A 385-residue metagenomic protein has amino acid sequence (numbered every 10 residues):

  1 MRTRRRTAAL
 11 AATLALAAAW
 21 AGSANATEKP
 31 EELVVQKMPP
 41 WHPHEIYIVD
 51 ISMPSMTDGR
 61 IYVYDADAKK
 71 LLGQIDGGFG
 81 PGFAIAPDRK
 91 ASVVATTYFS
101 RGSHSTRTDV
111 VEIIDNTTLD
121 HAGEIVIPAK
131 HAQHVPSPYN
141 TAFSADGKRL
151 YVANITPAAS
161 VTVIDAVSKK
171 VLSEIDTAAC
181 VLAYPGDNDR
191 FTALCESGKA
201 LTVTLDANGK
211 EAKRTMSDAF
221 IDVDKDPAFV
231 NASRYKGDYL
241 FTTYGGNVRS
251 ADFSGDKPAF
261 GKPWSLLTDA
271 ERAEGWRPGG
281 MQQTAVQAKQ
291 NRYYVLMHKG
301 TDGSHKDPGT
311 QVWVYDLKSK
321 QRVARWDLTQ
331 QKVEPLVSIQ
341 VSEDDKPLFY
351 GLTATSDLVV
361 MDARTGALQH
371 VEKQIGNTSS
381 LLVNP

Functional and structural regions predicted by a protein language model:
E28-L33, A68-I75, F79-P81, D120-A132 (+5 more regions): A short beta-strand motif characteristic of beta-propeller blades
K29-M38, G77-D88, A132-A142, T177-N188 (+4 more regions): Repeated scaffold domains used in trafficking and secretory/extracellular systems, primarily beta-propellers
P40-M53, V94-T108, V295-G309: Short, conserved, GDST-rich strand-edge loop motifs in beta-rich repeat architectures
P43-E45, D88-A91, D146-K148, N188-R190 (+3 more regions): Short coil/turn segments that connect the beta-strands within blades of beta-propeller domains
S52-M56, Y98-S103, P157-A158, G198-A200 (+3 more regions): Short glycine/acidic-enriched loop and turn motifs that connect beta-strands
D65-A68, N116-T118, D165-K169, L205-N208 (+3 more regions): Short loop/turn segments that connect beta-strands within beta-propeller blades
L119-T162, A166-Y184: Asp-box/WD-like beta-propeller blade repeats and closely related beta-sheet repeat scaffolds
W276-Q321, R325-D345: Loop/turn-rich, solvent-exposed surfaces of beta-rich toroidal or solenoidal domains
